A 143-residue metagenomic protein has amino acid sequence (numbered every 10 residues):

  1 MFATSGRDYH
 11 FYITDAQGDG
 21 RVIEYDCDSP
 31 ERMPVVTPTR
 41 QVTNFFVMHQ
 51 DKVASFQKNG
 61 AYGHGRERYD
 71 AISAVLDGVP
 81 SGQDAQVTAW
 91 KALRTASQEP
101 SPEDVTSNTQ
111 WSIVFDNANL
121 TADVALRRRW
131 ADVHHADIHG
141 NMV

Functional and structural regions predicted by a protein language model:
M1-F2: Compact, glycine/acidic-enriched structural inserts
G6-V143: C-terminal, well-structured catalytic/ligand-binding subdomain of enzymes
